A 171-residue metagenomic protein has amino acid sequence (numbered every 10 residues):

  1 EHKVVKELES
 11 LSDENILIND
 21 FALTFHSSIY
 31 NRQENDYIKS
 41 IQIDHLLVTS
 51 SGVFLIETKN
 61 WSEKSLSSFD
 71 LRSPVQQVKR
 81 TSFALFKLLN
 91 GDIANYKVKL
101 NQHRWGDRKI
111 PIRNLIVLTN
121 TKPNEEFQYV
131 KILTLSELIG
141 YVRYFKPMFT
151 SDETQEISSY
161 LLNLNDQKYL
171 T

Functional and structural regions predicted by a protein language model:
E1-S40, S65-S68, Q76-T171: Surface-exposed interaction regions that form or flank ligand-binding interfaces
I38-K39, L46-E63: Active-site beta-strand-loop-beta-strand hairpin of nuclease catalytic cores that positions key catalytic residues
